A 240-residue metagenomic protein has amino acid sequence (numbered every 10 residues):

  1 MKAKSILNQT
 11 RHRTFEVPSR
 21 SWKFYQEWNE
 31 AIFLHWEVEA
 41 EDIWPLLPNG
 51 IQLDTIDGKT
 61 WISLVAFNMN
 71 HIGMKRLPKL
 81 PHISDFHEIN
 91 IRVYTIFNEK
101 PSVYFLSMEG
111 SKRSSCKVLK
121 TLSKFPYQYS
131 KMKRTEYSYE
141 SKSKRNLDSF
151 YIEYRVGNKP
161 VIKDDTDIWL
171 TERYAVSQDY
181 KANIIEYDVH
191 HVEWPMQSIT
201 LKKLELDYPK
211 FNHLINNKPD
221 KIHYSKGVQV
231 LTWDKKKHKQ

Functional and structural regions predicted by a protein language model:
M1-H12, G227-V228, W233: Non-cleavable N-terminal signal-anchor transmembrane helices
K4-F33, D42, L46, I51-V161: Structured soluble/peripheral alpha/beta segments that form catalytic or ligand/cofactor-binding pockets
H35-E37: Short acidic-aromatic low-complexity motifs
N90-Q240: Internal, well-folded beta-alpha domain core
